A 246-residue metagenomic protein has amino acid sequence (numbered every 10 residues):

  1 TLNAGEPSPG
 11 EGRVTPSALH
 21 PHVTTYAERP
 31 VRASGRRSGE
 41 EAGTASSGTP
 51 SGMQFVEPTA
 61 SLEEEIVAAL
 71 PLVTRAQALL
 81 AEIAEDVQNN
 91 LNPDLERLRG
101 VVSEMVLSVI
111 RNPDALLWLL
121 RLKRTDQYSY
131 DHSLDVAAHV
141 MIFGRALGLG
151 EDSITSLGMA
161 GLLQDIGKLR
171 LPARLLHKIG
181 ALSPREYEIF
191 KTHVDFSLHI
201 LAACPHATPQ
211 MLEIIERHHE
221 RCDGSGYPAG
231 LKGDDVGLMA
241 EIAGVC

Functional and structural regions predicted by a protein language model:
T1-P93: Membrane-cytosol interface segments
I66-C246: Histidine- and acidic-residue-rich, metal-dependent catalytic cores
